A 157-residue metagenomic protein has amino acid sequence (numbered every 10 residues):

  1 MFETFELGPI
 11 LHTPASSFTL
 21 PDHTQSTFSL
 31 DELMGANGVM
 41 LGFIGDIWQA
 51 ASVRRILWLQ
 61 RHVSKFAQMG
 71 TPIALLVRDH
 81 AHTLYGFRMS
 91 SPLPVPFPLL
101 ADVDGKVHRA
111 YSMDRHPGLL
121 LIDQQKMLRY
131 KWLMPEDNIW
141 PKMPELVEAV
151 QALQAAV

Functional and structural regions predicted by a protein language model:
M1-V157: Chalcogenol-based redox active-site neighborhoods
